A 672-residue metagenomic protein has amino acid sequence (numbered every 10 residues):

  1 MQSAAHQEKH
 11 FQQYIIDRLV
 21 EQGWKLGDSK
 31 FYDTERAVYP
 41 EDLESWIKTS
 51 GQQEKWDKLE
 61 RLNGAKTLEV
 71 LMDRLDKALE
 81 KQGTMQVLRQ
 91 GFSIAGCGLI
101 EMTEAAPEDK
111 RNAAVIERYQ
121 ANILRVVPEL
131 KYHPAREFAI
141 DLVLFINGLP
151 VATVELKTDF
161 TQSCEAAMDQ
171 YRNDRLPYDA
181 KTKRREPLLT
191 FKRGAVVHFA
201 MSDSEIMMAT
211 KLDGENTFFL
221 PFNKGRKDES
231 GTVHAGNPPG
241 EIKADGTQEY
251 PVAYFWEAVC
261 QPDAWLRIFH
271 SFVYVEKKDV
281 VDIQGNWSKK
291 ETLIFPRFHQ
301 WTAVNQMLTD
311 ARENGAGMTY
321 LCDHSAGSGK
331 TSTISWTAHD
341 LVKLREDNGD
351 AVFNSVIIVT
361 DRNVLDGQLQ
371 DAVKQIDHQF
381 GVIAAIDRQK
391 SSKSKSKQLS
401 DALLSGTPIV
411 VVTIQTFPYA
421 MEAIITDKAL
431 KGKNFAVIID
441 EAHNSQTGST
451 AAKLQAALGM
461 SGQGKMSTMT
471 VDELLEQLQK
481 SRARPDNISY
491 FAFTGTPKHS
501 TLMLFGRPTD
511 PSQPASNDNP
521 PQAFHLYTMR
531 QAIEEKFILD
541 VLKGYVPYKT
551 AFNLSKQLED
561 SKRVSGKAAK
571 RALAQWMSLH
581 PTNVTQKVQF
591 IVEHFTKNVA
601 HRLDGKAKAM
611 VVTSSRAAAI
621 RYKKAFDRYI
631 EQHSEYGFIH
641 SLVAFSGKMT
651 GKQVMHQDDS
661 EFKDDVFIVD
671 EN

Functional and structural regions predicted by a protein language model:
Q2-V356, V364, Q368-F380, Q415 (+4 more regions): ATP-dependent helicase/translocase motor core
P187-L188, N434-V437, A442-N444, S449 (+4 more regions): Conserved RecA-like P-loop NTPase helicase motor core
K243-A244, P251-F255, S500-K606, K623 (+1 more regions): Interdomain helical connector at the RecA1-RecA2 junction of SF1/SF2 helicase-like NTPases
K374-E422: Inter-Walker segment of RecA-like/P-loop motor cores
S391-V410, K428-A429, G651-N672: Conserved motor-coupling elements within RecA-like helicase/translocase cores
S400, T407-I439, S445-A456, T468-K480: Conserved RecA-like ASCE ATPase "motif II neighborhood" in helicase/translocase motors
T447-V541: Post-DEXD/H (motif II) to motif III coupling segment of the RecA-like Helicase ATP-binding lobe
Q575-N672: Conserved C-terminal RecA-like helicase domain
